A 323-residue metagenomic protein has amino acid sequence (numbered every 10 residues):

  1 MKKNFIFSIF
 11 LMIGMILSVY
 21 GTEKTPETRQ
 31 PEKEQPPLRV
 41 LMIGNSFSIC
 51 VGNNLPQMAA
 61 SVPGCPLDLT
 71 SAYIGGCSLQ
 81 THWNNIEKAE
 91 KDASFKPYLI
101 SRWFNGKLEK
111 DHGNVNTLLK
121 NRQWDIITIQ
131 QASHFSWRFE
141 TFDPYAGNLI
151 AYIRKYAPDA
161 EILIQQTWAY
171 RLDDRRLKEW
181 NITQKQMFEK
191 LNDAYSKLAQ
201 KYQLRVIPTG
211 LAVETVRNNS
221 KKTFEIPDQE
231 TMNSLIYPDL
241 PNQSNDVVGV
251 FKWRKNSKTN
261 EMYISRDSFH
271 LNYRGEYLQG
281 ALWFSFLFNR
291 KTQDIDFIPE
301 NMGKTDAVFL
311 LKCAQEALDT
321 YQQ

Functional and structural regions predicted by a protein language model:
K2-I74, N84, K96, P227 (+1 more regions): N-terminal secretory targeting modules
L38-G44, A132-E140, W180-K185, I264-N272 (+1 more regions): Second-shell loop/turn segments in exported
R39, I49-N148, R171: Conserved SGNH/GDSL esterase-like catalytic core that processes O-acyl groups on lipids and polysaccharides
R39-I43, D68-Y73, D125-Q130, E161-Q166 (+2 more regions): Structural recognition of the beta-strand scaffold that forms the well-ordered cores of secreted hydrolase catalytic
E140-L149, I182-D193: Well-ordered, non-membrane alpha-helical segments in soluble/globular domains
A157-F188, Y202, V206-K221: Active-site segments of SGNH/GDSL-like serine hydrolases that catalyze O-acetyl group transfer/hydrolysis on lipids
Q184-S196, D228-D239: Acidic, His- and aromatic-enriched active-site or binding-groove loops in soluble protein domains that engage sugars
F224-Q323: Conserved catalytic region of serine esterases and O-acyltransferases that act on ester linkages in lipids
